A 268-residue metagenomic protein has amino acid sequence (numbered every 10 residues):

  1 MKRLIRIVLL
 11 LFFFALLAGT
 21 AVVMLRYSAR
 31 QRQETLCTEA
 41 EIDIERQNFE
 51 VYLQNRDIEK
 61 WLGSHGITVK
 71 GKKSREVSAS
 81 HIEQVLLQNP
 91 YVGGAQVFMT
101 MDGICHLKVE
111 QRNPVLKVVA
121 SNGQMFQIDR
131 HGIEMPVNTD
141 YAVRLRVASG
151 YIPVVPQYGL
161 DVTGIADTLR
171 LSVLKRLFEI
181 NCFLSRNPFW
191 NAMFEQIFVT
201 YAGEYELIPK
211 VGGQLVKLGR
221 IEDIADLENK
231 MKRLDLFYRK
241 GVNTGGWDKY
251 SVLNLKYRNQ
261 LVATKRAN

Functional and structural regions predicted by a protein language model:
M1-I44, K60-N268: Charged, solvent-exposed interaction patches on well-folded alpha/beta domains that mediate macromolecular contacts
R46-N48: Short glycine-enriched loops at secondary-structure junctions
V51-G63: Histidine-centered catalytic/metal-coordination loop motif
